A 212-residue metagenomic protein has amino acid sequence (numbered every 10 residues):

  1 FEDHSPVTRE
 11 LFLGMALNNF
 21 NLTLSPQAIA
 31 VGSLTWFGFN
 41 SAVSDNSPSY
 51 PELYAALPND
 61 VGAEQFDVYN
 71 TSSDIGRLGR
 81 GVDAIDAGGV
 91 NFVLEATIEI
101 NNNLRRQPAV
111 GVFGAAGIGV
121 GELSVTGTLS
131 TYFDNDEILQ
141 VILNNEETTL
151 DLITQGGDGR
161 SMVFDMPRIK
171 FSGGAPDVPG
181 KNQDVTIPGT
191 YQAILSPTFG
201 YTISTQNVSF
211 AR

Functional and structural regions predicted by a protein language model:
F1-R212: Signature of extracytoplasmic/envelope-associated structural regions
